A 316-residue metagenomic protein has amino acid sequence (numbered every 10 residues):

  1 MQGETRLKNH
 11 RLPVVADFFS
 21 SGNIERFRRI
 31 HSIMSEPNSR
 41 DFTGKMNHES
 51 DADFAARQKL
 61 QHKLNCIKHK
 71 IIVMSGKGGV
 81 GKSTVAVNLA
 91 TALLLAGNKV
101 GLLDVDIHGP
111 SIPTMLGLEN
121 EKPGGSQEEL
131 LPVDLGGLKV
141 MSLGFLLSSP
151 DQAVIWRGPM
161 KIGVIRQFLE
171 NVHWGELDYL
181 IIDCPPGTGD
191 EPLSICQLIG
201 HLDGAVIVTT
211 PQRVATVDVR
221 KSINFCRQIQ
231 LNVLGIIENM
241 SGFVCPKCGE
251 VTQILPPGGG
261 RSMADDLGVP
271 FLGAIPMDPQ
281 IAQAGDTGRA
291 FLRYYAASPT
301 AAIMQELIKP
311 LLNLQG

Functional and structural regions predicted by a protein language model:
F27-S75: Extreme N-terminal, non-catalytic leader segments that precede Walker-type/kinase nucleotide-binding cores
D53, Y179, P185-A284: Conserved catalytic-core segment of NTP-binding enzymes
K70-D106, I223: Walker A/P-loop phosphate-binding motif and the immediately C-terminal alpha-helix
K99-G101, V105-D151, I155, I162-G163: Phosphate-binding loop that captures ATP/GTP phosphates
M141, I165, C184, Q197 (+2 more regions): Glycine-rich phosphate-binding loops of nucleotide-dependent enzymes
F145-A153, F168-P192: Switch II (G3) loop of P-loop NTPases
G288-A297: C-terminal boundary of histidine-terminating zinc-finger modules
